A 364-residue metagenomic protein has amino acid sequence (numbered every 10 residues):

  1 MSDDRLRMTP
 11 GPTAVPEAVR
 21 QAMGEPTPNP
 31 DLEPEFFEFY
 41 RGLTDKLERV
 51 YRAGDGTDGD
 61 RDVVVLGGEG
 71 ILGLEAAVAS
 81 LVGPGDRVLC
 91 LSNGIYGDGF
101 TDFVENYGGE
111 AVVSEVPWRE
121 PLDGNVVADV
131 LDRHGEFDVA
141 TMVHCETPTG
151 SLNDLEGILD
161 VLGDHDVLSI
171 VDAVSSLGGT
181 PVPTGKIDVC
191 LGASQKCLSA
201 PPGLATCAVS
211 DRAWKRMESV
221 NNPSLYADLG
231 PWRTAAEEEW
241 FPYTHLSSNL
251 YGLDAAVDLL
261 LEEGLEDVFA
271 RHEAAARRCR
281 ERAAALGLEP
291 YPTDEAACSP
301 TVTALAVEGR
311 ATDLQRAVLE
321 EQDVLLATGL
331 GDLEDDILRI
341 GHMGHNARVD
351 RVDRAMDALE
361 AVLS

Functional and structural regions predicted by a protein language model:
S2-V64: A glycine-/small-polar-enriched, mobile loop at the entrance of the PLP active site in fold-type I
D60-L89, Y96-T101: Conserved beta-loop-alpha segment that forms the PLP phosphate-binding cup at the N-terminus of a helix
L122-V174, G178: Active-site phosphate-binding strand-loop segment of PLP-dependent enzymes
T184-Q195: Conserved active-site segment immediately N-terminal to the catalytic lysine that forms the internal aldimine
Q195-E281: Active-site C-terminal subdomain of aminotransferase-like
E289-E321: Conserved PLP-binding catalytic core of the aspartate aminotransferase-like
D332, I337-S364: PLP-dependent enzyme catalytic core of the Aspartate aminotransferase-like
